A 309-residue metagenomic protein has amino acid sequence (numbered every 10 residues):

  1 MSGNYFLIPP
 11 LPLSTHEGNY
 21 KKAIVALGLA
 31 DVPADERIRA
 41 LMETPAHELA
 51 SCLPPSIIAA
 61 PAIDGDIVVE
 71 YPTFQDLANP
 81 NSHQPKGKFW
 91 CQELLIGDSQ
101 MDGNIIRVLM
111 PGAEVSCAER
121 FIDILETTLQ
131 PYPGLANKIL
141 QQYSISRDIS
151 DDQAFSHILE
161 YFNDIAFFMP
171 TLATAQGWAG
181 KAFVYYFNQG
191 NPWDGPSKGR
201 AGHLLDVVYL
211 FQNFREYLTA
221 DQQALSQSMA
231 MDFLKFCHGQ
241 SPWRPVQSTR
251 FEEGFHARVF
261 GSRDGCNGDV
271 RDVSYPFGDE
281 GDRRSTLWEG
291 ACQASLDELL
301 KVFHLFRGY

Functional and structural regions predicted by a protein language model:
M1-S2, E93-G97, F183-Y186, Y209-L210: Structural recognition of the beta-strand scaffold that forms the well-ordered cores of secreted hydrolase catalytic
S2-F121, S156-Q176: Substrate-access "cap/lid" subdomains that shape and gate the entrance to catalytic or ligand-binding pockets
L27, P45, R147, C237-S241: Sec/Tat-exported extracytoplasmic proteins
R39-S51, I58-D66, E70, S144-D148 (+1 more regions): Amphipathic alpha-helical surface "interface" segments used for docking/oligomerization or membrane association within
F89-N137, A230, T286-Y309: C-terminal, loop-rich substrate-recognition/catalytic regions characterized by aromatic stacking residues
A118-I149, R200-Y209: Catalytic lobes of large eukaryotic enzymes
Q130-G177, F183-N188: Alpha/beta-hydrolase fold catalytic core
F168-Y309: Mobile gating loops/cap/lid regions near enzyme active sites that modulate substrate access
